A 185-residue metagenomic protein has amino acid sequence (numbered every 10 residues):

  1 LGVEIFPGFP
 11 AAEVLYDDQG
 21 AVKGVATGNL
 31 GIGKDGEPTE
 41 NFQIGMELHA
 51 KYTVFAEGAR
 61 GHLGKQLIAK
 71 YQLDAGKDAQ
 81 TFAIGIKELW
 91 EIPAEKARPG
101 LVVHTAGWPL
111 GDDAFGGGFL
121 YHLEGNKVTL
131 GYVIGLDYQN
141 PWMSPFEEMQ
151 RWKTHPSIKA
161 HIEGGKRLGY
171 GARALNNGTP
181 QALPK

Functional and structural regions predicted by a protein language model:
V3-A160: Predominantly flavin-linked oxidoreductase catalytic cores and closely associated redox partners
L63, G164, T179: Glycine-rich, flexible loop/turn motifs
A160-G171: Flexible, glycine/charged-enriched surface loops at secondary-structure junctions
R173-K185: FAD-binding beta-loop-beta segment adjacent to the flavin cofactor pocket
